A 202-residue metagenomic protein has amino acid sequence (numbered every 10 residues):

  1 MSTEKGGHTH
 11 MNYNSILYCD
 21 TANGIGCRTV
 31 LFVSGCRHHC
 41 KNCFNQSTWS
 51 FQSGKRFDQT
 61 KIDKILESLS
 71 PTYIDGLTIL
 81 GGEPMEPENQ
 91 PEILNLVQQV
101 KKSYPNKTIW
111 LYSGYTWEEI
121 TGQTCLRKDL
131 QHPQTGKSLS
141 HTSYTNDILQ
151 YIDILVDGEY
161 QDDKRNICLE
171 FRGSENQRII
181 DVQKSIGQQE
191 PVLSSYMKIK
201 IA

Functional and structural regions predicted by a protein language model:
T3-F32, N45-Q52, P191-K198, A202: N-terminal [4Fe-4S]-dependent radical SAM core
H10, N106, Y151-I152, N176: A generic structural signal for alpha->beta connector loops
M11-Y13, C27, N45-T135: Conserved Radical SAM active-site core
L17, E159, Q183: Residues at the C-termini of beta-strands that transition into short coil/loop
D20-T21, E67-S68, S143-N146, L169: Short, flexible, glycine/charge-rich loop motifs used to bind or transfer phosphoryl groups or to couple energy/partner
G35-H39: Short pre-active-site segment immediately N-terminal to redox-active cysteine/selenocysteine motifs in thiol-based
K101, W110, R165-A202: P-loop/Walker A phosphate-binding loop and immediately adjacent motor/lid segment at beta-alpha junctions
T124-K164: Structural recognition of alpha->loop->beta junctions
